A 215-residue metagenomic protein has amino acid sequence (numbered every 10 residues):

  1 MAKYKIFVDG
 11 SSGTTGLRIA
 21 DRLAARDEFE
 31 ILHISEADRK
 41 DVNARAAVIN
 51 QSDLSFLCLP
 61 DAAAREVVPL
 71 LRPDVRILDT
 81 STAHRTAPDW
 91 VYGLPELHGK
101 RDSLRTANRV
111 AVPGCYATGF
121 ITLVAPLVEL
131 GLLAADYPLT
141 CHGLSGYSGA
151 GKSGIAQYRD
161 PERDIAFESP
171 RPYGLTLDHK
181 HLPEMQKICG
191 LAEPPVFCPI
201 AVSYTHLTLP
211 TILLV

Functional and structural regions predicted by a protein language model:
A2-Y173, P194: N-terminal Rossmann-like NAD(P) cofactor-binding subdomain of oxidoreductases, focused on the glycine-rich
D41, P60, H181, L209-P210: Helix N-cap and loop-to-helix transition residues
P126-L130, I188, T208: Active-site catalytic microenvironments for nucleophilic, acid-base chemistry
R159-L207: Contiguous C-terminal substrate-recognition/catalytic subdomains in enzyme active sites
H206-V215: Single conserved hydrophobic/aromatic residue that forms the stacking wall/gate of nucleotide- or nucleobase-binding
